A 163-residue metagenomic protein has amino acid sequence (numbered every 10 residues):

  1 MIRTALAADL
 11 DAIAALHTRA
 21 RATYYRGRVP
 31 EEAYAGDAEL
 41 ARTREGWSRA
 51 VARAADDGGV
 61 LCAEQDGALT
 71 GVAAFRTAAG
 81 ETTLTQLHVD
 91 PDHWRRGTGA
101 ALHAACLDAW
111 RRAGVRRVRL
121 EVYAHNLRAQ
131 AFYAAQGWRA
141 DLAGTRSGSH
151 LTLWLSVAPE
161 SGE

Functional and structural regions predicted by a protein language model:
T4-A8, A14-W94, H103-A105, A109 (+3 more regions): Acetyl-CoA-dependent GNAT
R116-E163: C-terminal "cap" of GNAT-fold acetyltransferases
